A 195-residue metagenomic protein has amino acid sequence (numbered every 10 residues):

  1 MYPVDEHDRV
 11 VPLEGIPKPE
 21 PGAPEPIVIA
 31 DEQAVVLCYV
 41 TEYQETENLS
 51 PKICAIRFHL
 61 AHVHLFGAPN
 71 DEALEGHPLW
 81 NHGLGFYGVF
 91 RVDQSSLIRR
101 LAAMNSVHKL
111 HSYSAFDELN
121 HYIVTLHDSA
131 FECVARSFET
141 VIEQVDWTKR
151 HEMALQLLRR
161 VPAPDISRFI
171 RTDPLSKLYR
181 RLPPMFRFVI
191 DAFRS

Functional and structural regions predicted by a protein language model:
M1-R194: Surface-exposed, interaction-prone regions used to assemble/regulate multi-protein complexes
